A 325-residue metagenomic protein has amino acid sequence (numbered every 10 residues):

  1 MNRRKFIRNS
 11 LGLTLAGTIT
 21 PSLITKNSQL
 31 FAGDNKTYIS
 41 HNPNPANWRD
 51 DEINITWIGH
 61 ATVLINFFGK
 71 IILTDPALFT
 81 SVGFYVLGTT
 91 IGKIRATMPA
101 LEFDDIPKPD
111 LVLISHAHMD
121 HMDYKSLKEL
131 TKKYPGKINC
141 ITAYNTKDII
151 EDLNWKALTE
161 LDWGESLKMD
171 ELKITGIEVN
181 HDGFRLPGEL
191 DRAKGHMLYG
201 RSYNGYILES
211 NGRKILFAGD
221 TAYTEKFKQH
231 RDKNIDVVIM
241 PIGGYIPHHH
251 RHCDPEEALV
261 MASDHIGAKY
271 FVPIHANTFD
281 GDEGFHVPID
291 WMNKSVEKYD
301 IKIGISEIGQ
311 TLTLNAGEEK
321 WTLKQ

Functional and structural regions predicted by a protein language model:
M1, S22-I58: C-terminal segment of N-terminal export signals and the immediately downstream linker at the start of the mature
N2-K5, N139-I141, Y223-I308: Cap/insert and terminal regions of metallo-dependent hydrolase folds
K5-S28: N-terminal export signals
H41-P45, F67-A117, H121-K133, G183-R192 (+1 more regions): Pre-active-site segment of Zn-dependent metallo-hydrolases
W48-I53, F67-I72, S166-T175, E209-I215: Beta-strand-turn-beta hairpins that frame and shape the catalytic cleft of phosphate-ester-processing enzymes
S81, H118-M122, K147-I149, E165-L167 (+5 more regions): Active-site environment of divalent metal-dependent phosphoester hydrolases
S81, T175-G212, E225, V237: Active-site-proximal loop/helix segment associated with metal-binding centers of metalloenzymes
D123-K132, D152, G281-D290: Metal-dependent catalytic neighborhoods of phosphoester/phosphodiester hydrolases
